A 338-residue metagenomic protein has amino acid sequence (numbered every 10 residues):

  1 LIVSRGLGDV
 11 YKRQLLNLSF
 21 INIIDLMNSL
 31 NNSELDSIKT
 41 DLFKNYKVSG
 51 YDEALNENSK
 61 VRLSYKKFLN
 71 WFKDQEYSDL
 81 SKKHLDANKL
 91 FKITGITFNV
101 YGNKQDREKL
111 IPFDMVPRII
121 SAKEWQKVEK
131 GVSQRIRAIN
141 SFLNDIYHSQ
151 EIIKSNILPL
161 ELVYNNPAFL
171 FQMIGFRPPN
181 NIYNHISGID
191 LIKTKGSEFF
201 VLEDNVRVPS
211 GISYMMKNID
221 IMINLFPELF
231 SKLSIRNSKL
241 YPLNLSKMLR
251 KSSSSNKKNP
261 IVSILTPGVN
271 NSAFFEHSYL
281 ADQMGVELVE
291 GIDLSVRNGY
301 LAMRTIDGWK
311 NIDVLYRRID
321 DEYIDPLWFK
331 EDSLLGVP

Functional and structural regions predicted by a protein language model:
L1-Q14: Single conserved hydrophobic/aromatic residue that forms the stacking wall/gate of nucleotide- or nucleobase-binding
L16-P338: Preference for protein termini
